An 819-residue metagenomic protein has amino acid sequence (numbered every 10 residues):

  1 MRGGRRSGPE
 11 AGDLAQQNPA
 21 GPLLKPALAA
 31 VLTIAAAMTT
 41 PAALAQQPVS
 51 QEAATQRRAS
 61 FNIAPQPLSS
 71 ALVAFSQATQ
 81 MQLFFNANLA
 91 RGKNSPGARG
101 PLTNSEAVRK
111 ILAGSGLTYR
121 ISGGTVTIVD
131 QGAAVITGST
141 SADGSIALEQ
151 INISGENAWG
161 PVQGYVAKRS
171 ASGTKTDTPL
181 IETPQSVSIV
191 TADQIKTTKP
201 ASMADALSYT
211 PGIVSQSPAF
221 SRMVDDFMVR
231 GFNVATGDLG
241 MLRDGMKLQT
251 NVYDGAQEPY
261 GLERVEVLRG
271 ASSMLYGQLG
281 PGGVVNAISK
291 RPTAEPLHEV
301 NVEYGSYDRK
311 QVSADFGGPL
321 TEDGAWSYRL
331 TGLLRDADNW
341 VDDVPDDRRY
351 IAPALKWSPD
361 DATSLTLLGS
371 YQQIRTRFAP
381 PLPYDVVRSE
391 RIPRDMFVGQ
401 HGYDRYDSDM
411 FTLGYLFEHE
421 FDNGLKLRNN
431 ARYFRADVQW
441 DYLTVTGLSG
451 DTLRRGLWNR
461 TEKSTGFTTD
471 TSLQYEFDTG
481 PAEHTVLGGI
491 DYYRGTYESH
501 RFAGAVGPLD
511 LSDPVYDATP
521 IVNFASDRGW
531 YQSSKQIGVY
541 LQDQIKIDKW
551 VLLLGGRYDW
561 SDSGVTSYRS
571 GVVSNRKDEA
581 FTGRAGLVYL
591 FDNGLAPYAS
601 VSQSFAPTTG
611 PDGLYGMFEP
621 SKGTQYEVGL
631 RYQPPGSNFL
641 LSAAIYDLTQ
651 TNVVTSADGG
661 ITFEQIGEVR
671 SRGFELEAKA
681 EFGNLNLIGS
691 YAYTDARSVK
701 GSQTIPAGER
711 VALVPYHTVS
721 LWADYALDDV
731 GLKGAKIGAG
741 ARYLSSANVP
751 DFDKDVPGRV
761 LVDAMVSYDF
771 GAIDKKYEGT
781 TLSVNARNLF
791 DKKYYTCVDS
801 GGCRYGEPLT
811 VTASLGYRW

Functional and structural regions predicted by a protein language model:
P48-Q51, L72-A78, Q131-Q194: Short, acidic, small-residue-rich periplasmic hinge/interaction motif at the N-terminus of Gram-negative outer-membrane
S139-D143, V166, E182, S186-A192 (+5 more regions): Periplasmic plug
Y260-E263, M274-P353, P359-T363, F411 (+1 more regions): Outer-membrane beta-barrel translocator/receptor signature
R335-N339, I351-E420, Y433-S464, G507-Q532 (+2 more regions): Acidic/polar loop-and-plug regions of large Gram-negative outer-membrane beta-barrel proteins
K356-D360, S370, S464, E483-L487 (+2 more regions): Structural signature of Gram-negative outer-membrane beta-barrels, strongest in the C-terminal barrel of TonB-dependent
L416-E420, K426-R432, A436-T444, S621-K700: Membrane-embedded beta-barrel scaffold of Gram-negative outer-membrane proteins
V486, A712-W819: Conserved C-terminal beta-signal and adjacent last beta-strands/turns of outer-membrane beta-barrel proteins
K549, D647, Q665-D751, K793: Gram-negative outer-membrane beta-barrel transporters
